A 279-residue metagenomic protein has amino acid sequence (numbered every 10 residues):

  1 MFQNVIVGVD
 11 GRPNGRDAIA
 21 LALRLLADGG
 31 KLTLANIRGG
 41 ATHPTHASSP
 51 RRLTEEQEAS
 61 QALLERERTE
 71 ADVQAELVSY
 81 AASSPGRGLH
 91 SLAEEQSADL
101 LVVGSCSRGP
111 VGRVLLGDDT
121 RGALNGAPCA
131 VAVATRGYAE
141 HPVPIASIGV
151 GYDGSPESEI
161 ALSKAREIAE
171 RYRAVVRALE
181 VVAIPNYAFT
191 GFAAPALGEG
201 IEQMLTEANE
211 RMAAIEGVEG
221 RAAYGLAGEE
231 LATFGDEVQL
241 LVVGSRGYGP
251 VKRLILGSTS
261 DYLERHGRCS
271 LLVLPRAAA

Functional and structural regions predicted by a protein language model:
M1, R51-R52, R68-L101, A213-P250 (+1 more regions): Structural beta-alpha unit
M1-R51, D72, A146-P195, G217 (+3 more regions): Small/aliphatic-rich secondary-structure junction motif
T33-A35, E76-Y80, A132, R177-L179 (+2 more regions): General small-molecule cofactor/ligand-binding pocket signal
P50-A62, P195-L205: A short acidic, glycine-rich active-site loop that binds or catalyzes chemistry on phosphate/adenosine moieties
V102-S105, A130-G137, L272-P275: Short beta-strand elements of ligand-binding domains
V103-G122, I145, V243-H266: Glycine-rich, Arg-bearing micro-motifs that act as flexible, cationic patches
Y138-A146: Intrinsically disordered, low-complexity Ser/Thr-rich linker and spacer segments in cell-wall-related proteins
